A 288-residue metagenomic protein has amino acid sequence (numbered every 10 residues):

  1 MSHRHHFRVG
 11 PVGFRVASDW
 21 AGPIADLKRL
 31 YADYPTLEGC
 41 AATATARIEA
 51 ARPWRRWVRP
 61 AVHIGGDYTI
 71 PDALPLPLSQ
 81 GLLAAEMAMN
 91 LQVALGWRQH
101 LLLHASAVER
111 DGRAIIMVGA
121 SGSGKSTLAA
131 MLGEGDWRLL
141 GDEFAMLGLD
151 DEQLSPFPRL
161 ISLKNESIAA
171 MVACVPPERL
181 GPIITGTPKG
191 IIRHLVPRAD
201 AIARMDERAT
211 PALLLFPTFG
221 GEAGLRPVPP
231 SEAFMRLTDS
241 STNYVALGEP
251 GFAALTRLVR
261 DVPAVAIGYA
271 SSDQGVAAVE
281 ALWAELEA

Functional and structural regions predicted by a protein language model:
M1-H3, W57-V58, L102-H104: A short, compositionally biased
S2-R29, A41-T43, S106-G119, E134-A288: Glycine-rich, often acidic-flanked micro-motifs that create phosphate/phosphodiester-binding or positioning elements
Y34: Acidic-aromatic/histidine active-site loop/patch
A42-A94, W283: Charged, amphipathic alpha-helical linker segments immediately N-terminal to NTP-binding catalytic cores
V93-G96, D200-I202: Short, P/G- and charge-enriched loop/turn segments at secondary-structure junctions
A94-R110: Pre-Walker A adenine-sensing motif
S123-G124: Conserved glycine(s) of the Walker
L128-A129: Post-Walker A alpha-helix
